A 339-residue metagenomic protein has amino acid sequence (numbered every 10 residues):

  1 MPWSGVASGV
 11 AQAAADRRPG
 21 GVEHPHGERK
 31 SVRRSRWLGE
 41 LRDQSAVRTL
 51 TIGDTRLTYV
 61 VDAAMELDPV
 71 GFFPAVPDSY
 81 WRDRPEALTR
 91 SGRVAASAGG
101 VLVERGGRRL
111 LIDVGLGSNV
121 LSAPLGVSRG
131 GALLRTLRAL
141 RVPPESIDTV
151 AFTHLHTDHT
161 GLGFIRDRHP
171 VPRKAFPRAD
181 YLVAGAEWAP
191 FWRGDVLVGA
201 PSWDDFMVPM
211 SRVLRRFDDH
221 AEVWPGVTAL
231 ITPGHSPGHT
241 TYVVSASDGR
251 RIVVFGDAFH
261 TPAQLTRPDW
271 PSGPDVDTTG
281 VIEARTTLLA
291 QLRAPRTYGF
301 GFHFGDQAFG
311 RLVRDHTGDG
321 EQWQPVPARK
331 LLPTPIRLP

Functional and structural regions predicted by a protein language model:
A7, A11-A15, P19, S31: Short linear motifs in low-complexity or flexible loops
A46-A139, T241-F259: Conserved beta-strand hairpin/beta-sheet module of binuclear metal-dependent hydrolase folds, prominently
D62-A63, V114-G117, L155, A186-E187 (+3 more regions): Active-site metal-binding loops of divalent metal-dependent hydrolases
L110-I112, A151, Y181, I252-V254 (+1 more regions): Residue-level marker for buried hydrophobic side chains located in beta-strands that build the well-ordered beta-sheet
V127-G131, D248-P339: Cap/insert and terminal regions of metallo-dependent hydrolase folds
G131-V142, S146, R168, R173-I231 (+1 more regions): Metallo-beta-lactamase
I147-D158: Metallo-beta-lactamase
